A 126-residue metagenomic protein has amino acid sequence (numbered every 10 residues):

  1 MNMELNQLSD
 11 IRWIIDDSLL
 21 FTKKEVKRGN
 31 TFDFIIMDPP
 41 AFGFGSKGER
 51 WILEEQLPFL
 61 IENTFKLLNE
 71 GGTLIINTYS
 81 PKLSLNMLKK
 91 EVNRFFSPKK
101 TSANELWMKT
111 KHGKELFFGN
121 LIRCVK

Functional and structural regions predicted by a protein language model:
M1, L20, F59-K66: Alpha-helical scaffolding segments of alpha/beta enzyme cores, especially the outer helices of TIM-barrel or partial
M1-I36: S-adenosyl-L-methionine
I15, F32-N63: Mobile active-site "lid"/loop adjacent to the S-adenosyl-L-methionine
L19-L20, A41-F42, S80: Short, glycine/acidic-enriched loop or turn micro-motifs at the edges of active sites
K23, F44, L83: Conserved protein kinase catalytic core
V26-K27, K47-E49, M87-K90: Short amphipathic alpha-helical segments
L68-E70: Helix-to-beta-strand junctions that scaffold the AdoMet/dcAdoMet cofactor pocket in Class I SAM-dependent enzymes
T73-K126: C-terminal catalytic and target-recognition region of SAM-dependent MTase-like enzymes, primarily methyltransferases
